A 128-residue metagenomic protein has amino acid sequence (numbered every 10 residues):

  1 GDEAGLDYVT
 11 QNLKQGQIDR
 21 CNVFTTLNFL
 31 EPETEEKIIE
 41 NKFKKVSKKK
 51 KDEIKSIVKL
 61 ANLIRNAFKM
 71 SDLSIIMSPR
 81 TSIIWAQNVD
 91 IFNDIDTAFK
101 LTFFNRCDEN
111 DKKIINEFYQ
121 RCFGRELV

Functional and structural regions predicted by a protein language model:
G1-V128: C-terminal regulatory/interaction module of P-loop NTP-utilizing enzymes
